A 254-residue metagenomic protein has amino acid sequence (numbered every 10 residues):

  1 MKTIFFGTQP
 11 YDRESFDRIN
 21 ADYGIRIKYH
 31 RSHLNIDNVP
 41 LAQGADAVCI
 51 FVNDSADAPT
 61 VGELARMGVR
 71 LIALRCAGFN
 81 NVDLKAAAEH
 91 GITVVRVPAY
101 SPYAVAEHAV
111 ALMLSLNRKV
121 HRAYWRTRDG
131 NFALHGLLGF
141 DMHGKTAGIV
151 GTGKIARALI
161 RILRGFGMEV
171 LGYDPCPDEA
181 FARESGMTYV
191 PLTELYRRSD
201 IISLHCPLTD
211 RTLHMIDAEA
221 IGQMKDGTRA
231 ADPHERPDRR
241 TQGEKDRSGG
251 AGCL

Functional and structural regions predicted by a protein language model:
K2-T93, D217: An N-terminal-biased, well-structured beta-alpha scaffold segment characteristic of Rossmann-like dinucleotide-binding
I4, L71-A73, T93-V95, A133 (+4 more regions): Structural detector of well-ordered beta-strand residues that form the stable sheet scaffold of enzyme domains
K28-L34, V52-N53, R126-H135, R183-Y189 (+2 more regions): Short gly/ser/thr-rich secondary-structure transition/capping motifs
R66-L71, H90-I92, M168, D226-R229 (+1 more regions): A short helix->loop->beta-strand "cap" motif at the edges of active sites that frequently abuts
H90-I92, P98-T146, A158-R161, G165: Phosphate-binding beta-alpha-beta segment of Rossmann-like dinucleotide-binding domains, i.e., the NAD(P)
H135-D226: Rossmann-like dinucleotide/phosphate-binding beta-alpha-beta segment
L213, A218, G222, D226-L254: Rossmann-like dinucleotide-binding domain for NAD(H)/NADP(H)
